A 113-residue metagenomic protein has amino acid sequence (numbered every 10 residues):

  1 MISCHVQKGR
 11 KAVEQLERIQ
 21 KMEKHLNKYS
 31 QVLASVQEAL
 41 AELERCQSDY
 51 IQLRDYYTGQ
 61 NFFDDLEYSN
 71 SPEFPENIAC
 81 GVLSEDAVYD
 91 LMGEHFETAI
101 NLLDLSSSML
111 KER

Functional and structural regions predicted by a protein language model:
Q15, K21-E42, S48-R113: Long, low-complexity or tandemly repetitive, helically biased scaffold regions used for multimeric assembly/adhesion
